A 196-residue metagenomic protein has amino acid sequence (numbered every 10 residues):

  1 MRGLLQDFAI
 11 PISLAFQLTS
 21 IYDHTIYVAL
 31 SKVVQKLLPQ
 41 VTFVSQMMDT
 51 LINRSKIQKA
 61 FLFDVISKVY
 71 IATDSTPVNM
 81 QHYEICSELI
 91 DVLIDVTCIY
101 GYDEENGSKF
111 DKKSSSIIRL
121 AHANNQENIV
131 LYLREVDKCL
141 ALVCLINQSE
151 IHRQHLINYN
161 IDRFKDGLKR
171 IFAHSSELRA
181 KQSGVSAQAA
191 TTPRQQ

Functional and structural regions predicted by a protein language model:
M1-I66, V78-Y83, E88, E150-R153 (+2 more regions): Canonical P-loop GTPase G-domain recognition
L4-F8, D49-I52, Q58-A60, G107-D111 (+2 more regions): Beta-strand elements of modular eukaryotic interaction domains
V69-T73: Amphipathic coiled-coil signal-relay and dimerization helices
T76-V78, D137-K138: A short, sequence-level motif marking secondary-structure junctions
P77-L131: A charged amphipathic helix-loop-strand protein-protein interaction module that recurs in cytosolic assemblies
E104, L142-Q148, G184: Flexible loop/N-cap segments at domain edges
E135-V143: Short hydrophobic/glycine-rich mini-motifs in sensory/regulatory modules that couple input to downstream signaling
S176-A189: Intrinsically disordered, low-complexity regulatory segments enriched in Ser/Pro/Gln/Gly
